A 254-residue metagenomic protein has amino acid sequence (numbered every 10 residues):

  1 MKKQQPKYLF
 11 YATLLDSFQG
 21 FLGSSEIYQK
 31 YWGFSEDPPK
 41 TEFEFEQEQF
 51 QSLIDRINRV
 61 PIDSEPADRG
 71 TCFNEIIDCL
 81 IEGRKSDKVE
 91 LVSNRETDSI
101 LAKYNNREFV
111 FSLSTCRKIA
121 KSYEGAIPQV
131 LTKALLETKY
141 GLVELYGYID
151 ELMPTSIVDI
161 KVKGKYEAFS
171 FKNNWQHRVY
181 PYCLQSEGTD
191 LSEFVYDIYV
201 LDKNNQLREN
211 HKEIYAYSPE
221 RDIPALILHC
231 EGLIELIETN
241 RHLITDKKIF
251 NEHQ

Functional and structural regions predicted by a protein language model:
M1-Y148: Metal-dependent nuclease catalytic cores that hydrolyze phosphodiester bonds in DNA/RNA, characterized by
E36, S186-Q254: Metal-dependent nuclease catalytic regions and adjoining charged, substrate-binding loops involved in nucleic-acid end
N74, I149-Y166, Y180: Conserved catalytic cores of phosphodiester-cleaving nucleases, focusing on short active-site segments
I77, I81-K85, V162-Y166, Q185-T189: Hydrophobic/aromatic-lined pockets within catalytic cores
T132, K161-V162, I198: Short, structured patches in soluble enzyme cores that scaffold and shape functional sites
L142-Y146, M153-T155, T189-L191, N204-L207: Coil-to-beta-strand transition motifs
Y166-N173: Active-site-adjacent loop/helix micro-motif of nuclease/hydrolase catalytic cores
N174-Q185: An active-site-proximal "capping" alpha-helix that borders the catalytic cofactor pocket
